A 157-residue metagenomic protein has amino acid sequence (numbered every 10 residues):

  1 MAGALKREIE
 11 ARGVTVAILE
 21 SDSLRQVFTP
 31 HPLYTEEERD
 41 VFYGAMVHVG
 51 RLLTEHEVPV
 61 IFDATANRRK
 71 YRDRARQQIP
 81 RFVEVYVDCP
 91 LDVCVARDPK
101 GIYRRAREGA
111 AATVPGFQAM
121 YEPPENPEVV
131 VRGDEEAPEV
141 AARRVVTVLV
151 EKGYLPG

Functional and structural regions predicted by a protein language model:
G3-R51, E55: Conserved substrate/cofactor phosphate-moiety recognition/catalytic segment in nucleotide-dependent phosphotransferases
V16-I18, P59, E128: Hydrophobic "anchor" residues on beta-strands that sit immediately upstream of conserved functional sites
S23-R25, A66-R69, D88-V93, E136-A137: Conserved nucleotide-binding/hydrolysis micro-motifs of P-loop NTPases
V27, E37-V83, Y103-A106, G116: Glycine-rich phosphate-binding loop used to anchor ATP phosphates in small-molecule kinases, encompassing both
P32-Y34, R74-Q78, P99-I102, R144-V146: Short, glycine/charged-enriched secondary-structure capping and boundary segments
D63, Q78-R97, V131: Conserved phosphate-donor/acceptor-positioning beta-strand/loop module used by diverse small-molecule
D88, A96-R144, E151-G157: Small-molecule kinase domains that catalyze NTP-dependent phosphoryl transfer to phosphate-bearing small molecules
